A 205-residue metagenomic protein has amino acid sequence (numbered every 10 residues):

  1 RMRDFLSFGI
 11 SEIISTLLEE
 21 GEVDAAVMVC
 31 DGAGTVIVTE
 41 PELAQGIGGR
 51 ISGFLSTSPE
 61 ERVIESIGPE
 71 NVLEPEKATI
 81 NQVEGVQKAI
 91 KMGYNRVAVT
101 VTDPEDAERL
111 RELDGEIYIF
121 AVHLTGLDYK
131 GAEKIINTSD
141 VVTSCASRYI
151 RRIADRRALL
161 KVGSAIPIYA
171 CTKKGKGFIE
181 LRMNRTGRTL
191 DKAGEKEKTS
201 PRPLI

Functional and structural regions predicted by a protein language model:
R1-I205: Conserved mixed alpha/beta catalytic, RNA-binding, or beta-rich assembly cores of soluble enzyme, regulatory
